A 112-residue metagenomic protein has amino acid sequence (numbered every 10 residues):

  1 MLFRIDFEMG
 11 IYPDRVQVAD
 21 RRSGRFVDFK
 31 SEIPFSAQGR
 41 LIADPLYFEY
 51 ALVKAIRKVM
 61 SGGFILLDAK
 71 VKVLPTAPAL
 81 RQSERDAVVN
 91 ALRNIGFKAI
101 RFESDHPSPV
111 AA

Functional and structural regions predicted by a protein language model:
M1-V16, R21-A112: Nucleotide/phosphate-binding catalytic cleft detector across ATP-hydrolyzing and phosphate-transferring enzymes
